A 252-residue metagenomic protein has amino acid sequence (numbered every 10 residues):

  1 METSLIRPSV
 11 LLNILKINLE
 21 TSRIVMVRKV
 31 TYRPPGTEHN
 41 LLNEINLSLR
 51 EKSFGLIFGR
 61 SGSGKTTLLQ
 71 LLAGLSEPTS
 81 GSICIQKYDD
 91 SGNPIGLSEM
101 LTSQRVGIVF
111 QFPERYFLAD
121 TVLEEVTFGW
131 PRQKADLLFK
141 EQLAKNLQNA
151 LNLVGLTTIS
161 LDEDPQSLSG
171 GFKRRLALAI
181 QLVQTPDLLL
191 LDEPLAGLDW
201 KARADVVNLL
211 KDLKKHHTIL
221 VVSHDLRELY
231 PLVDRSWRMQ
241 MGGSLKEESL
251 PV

Functional and structural regions predicted by a protein language model:
L15-V27, T31-E44: A short, flexible loop at the N-terminus of ABC-type nucleotide-binding domains that lies
A73: Helix-to-loop junction immediately C-terminal to a conserved catalytic motif
D90-G107, D120: ABC ATPase NBD coupling module
E141-S160: Conserved ABC ATPase "signature" region
D164-L168: Conserved ABC ATPase signature
L189-E193: Catalytic Walker B motif of ABC-type/P-loop ATPase nucleotide-binding domains
H217-V222: Conserved H-loop
